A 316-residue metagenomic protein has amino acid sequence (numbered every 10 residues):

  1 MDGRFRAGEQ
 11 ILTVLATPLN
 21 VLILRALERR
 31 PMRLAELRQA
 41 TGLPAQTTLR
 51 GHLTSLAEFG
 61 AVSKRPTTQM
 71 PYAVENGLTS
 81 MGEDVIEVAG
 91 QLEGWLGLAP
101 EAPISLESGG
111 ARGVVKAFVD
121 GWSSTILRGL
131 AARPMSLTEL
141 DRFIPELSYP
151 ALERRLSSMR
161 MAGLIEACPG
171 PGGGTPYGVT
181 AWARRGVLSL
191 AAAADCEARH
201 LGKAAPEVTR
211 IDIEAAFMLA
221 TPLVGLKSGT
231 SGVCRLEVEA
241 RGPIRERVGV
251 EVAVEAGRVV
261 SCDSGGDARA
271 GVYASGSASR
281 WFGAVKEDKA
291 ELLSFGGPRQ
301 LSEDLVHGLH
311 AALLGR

Functional and structural regions predicted by a protein language model:
M1-R6, R25, L34, A40-L43 (+6 more regions): Recognition helices and adjacent regulatory flanks at domain boundaries
R6-T48, G109-P150: N-terminal helix-turn-helix DNA-binding core of bacterial DNA-binding proteins
L24, L53-A57, E153-M161: Short, hydrophobic-biased segments on the C-terminal half of alpha helices that form "recognition helices"
Q39, E58, Q91-G94, M161 (+1 more regions): Regular, well-ordered alpha-helical segments
A57-T67, R160-G170: A short, conserved structural fragment
T68-L92, P171-A192: Basic, amphipathic "hinge/linker" alpha-helix immediately C-terminal to the N-terminal HTH DNA-binding motif
S108-G113, G121, P176-G178, W182-E251 (+2 more regions): Acidic, aliphatic-rich amphipathic alpha-helical segments
S264-R316: C-terminal interaction segments
